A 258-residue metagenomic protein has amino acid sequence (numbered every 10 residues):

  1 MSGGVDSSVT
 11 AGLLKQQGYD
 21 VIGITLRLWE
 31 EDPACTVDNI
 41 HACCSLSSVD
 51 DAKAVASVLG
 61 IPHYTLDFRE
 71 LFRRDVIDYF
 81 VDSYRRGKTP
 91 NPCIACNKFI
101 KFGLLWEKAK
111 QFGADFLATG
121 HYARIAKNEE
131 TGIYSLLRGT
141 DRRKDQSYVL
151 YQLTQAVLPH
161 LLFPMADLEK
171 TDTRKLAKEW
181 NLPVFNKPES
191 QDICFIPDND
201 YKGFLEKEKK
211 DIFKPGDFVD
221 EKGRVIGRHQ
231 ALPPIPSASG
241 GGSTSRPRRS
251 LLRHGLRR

Functional and structural regions predicted by a protein language model:
M1-Y151, L162, D172, K178 (+1 more regions): ATP-dependent adenylation/nucleotidyltransferase module used to activate substrates
A118-R258: AMP-forming adenylation/ATP pyrophosphatase catalytic core
